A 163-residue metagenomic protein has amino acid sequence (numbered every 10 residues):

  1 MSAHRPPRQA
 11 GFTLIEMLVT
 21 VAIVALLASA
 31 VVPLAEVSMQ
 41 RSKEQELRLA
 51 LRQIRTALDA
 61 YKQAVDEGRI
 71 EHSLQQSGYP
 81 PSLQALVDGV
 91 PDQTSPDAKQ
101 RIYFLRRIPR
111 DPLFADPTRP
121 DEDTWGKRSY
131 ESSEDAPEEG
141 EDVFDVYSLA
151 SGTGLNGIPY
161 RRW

Functional and structural regions predicted by a protein language model:
M1-A3, R162-W163: Short, intrinsically disordered, low-complexity terminal/loop segments
S2-A35: N-terminal single-pass transmembrane signal-anchor helix
P7, S38, Q45, Q53 (+3 more regions): A generic structural micro-environment signature that highlights single residues at secondary-structure boundaries
A25, V32, Q40, A98-R101 (+1 more regions): Preference for short coil/turn "hinge" residues that link or interrupt alpha-helices
V31, S38-Q76: Conserved hydrophobic/amphipathic alpha-helical signal-anchor segments
D59-W163: Low-complexity, acidic interaction segments enriched in glycine
